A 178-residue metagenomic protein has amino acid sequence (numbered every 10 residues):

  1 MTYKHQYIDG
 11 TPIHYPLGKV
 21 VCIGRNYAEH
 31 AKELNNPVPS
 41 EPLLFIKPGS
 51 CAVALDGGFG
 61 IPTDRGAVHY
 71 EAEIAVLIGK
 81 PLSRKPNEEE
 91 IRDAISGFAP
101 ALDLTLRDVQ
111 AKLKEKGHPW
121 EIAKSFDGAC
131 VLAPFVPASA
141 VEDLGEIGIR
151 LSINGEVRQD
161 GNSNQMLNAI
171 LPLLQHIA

Functional and structural regions predicted by a protein language model:
M1-A101, D108: Extended, compositionally biased flexible segments
T2-H14, N26, H30, N36-V38 (+2 more regions): Catalytic-pocket segment enriched in acidic/His residues
